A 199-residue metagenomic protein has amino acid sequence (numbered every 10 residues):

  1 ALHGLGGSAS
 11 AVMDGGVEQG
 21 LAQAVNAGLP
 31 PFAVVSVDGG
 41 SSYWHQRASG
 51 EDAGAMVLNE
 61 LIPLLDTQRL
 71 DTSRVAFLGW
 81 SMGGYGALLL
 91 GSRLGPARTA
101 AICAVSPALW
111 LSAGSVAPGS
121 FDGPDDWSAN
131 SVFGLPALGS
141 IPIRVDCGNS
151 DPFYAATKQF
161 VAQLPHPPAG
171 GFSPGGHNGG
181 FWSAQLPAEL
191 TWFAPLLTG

Functional and structural regions predicted by a protein language model:
A1-G199: Non-catalytic cap/lid and distal C-terminal segments of serine-dependent acyl enzymes
